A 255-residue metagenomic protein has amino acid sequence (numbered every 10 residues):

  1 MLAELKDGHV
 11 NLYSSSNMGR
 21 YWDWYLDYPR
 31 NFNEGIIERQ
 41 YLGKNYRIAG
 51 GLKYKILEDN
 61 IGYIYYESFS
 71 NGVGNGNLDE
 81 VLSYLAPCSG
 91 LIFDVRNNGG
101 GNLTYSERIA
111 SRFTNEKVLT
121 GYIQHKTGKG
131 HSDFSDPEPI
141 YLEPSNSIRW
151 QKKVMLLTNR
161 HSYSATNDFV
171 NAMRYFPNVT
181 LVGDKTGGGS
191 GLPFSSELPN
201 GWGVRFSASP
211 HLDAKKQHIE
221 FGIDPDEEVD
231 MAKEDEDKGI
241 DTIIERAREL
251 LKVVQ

Functional and structural regions predicted by a protein language model:
M1-H125, S132-P139, K153, S195-E197 (+2 more regions): Flexible, low-complexity junctional segments that flank or bridge functional domains
T104-I240, E245: Conserved acidic, small-residue-rich alpha-beta core segments centered on
T242-Q255: Extended hydrophobic packing segments that form well-structured cores
